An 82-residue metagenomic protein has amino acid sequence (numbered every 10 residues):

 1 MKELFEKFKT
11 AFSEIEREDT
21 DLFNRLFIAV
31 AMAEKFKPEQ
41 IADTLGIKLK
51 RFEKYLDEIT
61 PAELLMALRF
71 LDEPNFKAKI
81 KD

Functional and structural regions predicted by a protein language model:
E6-F23: Short, Lys/Arg-enriched anionic-surface-contact patches
T20-E34: Short, amphipathic alpha-helical "recognition" segments used to contact nucleic acids or chromatin
P38: Helix-turn-helix DNA-binding elements, focusing on the entry/boundary residues of the two helices that contact DNA
I41-A42: Short alpha-helical "recognition helix" segments of helix-turn-helix
K50: Key DNA-contact positions within bacterial/archaeal DNA-binding proteins
L56: DNA major-groove recognition helix of helix-turn-helix
P61-A78: DNA major-groove recognition helix of helix-turn-helix/homeodomain DNA-binding modules
